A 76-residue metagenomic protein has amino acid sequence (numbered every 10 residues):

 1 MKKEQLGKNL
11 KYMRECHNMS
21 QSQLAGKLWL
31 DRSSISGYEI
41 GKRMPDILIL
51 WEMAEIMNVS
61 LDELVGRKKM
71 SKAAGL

Functional and structural regions predicted by a protein language model:
M1-C16: A short, Lys/Arg-rich alpha-helix, primarily the initiator
M1-Q5, R43, K72-A74: A detector for short, charged/polar N-terminal pre-domain segments
K11, E15, W29, I40-K42 (+1 more regions): Residue-level detection of the helix-turn-helix DNA-binding "recognition helix"
E15, G26, E55: Alpha-helical residues within the helix-turn-helix
N18-G37: Short alpha-helical DNA-recognition segment
L48-E63: DNA major-groove recognition helix of helix-turn-helix/homeodomain DNA-binding modules
E63-L76: Short, charged recognition helix plus adjacent turn of helix-turn-helix-like nucleic-acid-binding domains
